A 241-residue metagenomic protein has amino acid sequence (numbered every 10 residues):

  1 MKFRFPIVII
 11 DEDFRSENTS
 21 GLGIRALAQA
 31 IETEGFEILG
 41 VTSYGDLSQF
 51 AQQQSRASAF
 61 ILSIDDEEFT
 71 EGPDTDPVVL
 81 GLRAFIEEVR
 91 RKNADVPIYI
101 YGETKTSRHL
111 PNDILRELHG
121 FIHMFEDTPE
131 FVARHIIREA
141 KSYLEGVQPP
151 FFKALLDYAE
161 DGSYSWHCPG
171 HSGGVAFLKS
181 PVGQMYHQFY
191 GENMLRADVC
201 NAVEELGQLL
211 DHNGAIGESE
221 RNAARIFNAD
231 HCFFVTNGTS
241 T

Functional and structural regions predicted by a protein language model:
F3-I31, L39-G40, F60: Conserved acidic segment of CheY-like receiver
D13-R15, D66, I100-S107, D127-T128: Short beta-alpha junction loops
S20-R25, Y44-S48, R56-D95, S107-H109: Conserved phosphotransfer microenvironments
A28-Q53: A short, well-structured beta->alpha microelement
R56-A59, L115-E126, E130, D230: Conserved acidic residues
G72, G102-F121: Alpha4 helix (beta4-alpha4-beta5 surface) of REC/receiver domains from two-component response regulators
E126-N213: N-terminal "arm"/small-domain region of PLP-dependent enzymes with the aminotransferase-like
E192-T241: Conserved N-terminal alpha-helix of the aminotransferase class I/II PLP-enzyme fold
